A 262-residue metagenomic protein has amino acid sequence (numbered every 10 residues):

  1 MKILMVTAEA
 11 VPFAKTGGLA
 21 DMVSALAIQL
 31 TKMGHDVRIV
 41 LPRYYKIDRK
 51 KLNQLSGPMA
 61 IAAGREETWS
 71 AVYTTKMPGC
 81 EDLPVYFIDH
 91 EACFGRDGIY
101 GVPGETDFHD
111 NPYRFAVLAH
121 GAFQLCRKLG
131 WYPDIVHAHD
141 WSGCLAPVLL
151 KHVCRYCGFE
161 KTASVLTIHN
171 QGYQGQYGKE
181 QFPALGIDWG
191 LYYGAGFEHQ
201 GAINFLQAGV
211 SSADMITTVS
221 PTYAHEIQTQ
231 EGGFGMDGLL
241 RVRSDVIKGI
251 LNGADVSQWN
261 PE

Functional and structural regions predicted by a protein language model:
M1-E262: Catalytic cores of nucleotide-sugar-dependent glycosyltransferases that transfer UDP/GDP/TDP-activated
